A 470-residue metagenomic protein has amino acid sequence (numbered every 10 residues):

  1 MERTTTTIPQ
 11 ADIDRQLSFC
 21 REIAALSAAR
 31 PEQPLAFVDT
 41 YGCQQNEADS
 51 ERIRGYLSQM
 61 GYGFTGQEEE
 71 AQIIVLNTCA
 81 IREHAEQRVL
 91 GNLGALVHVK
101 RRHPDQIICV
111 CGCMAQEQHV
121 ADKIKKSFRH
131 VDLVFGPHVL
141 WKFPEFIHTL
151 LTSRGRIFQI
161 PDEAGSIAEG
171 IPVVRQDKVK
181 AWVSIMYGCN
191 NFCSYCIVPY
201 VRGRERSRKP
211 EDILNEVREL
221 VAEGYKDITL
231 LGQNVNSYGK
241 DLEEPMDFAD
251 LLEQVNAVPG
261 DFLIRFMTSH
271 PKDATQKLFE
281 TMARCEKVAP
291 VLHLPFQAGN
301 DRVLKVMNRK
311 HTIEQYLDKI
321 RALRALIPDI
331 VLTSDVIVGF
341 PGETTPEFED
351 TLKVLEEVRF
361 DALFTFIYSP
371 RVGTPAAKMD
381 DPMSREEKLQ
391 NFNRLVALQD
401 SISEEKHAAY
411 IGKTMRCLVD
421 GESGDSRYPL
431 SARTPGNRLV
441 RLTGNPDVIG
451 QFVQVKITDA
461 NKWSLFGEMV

Functional and structural regions predicted by a protein language model:
M1-Y238, K277, E314-A325, K353-E357 (+2 more regions): Proteins enriched for Cys/Gly/acidic motifs involved in redox and nucleic-acid/cofactor modification
T6, K378-V470: Terminal RNA-binding accessory module
D39, C111, V198, L231-Q233 (+8 more regions): Generic beta-strand/beta-sheet core signal
C43, G239-N256, G260, M307-K310 (+1 more regions): Radical SAM enzyme [4Fe-4S]-AdoMet core and its adjacent flexible, acidic and glycine-rich loops/tails across
A85-Q87, R204-E211, G239-P245, V306-R309 (+3 more regions): Short, solvent-exposed loop/turn segments at secondary-structure boundaries
D105-V110, E117-H119, A222-P346, E356: Conserved SAM/AdoMet-binding glycine-rich loop
Q176-V179, C189-N191, V288, A298 (+5 more regions): Short flexible coil/turn linkers enriched for glycine and charged/polar residues that connect secondary-structure
C193, I213, L230, F266 (+7 more regions): Conserved, mostly hydrophobic/aromatic
